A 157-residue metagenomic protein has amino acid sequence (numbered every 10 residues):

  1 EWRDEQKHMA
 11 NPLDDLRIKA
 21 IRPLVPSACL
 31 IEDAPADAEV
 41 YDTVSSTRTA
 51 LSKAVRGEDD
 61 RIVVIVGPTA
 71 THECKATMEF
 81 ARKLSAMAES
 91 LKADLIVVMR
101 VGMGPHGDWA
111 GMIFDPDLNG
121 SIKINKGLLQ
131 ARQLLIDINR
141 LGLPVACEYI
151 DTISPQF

Functional and structural regions predicted by a protein language model:
E1-H8: Short, Lys/Arg-enriched N-terminal segments with co-localized hydrophobic residues within the first ~10-30 amino acids
H8-D14, A81-R82, M87-E89, A93-F157: Active-site-facing alpha/beta catalytic cores
A10, D15-E58: N- or domain-start disorder-to-order transition segments that initiate the globular core
A36-T43, H72-A76, I122-Q130: Catalytic cores of large soluble enzymes that bind and process phosphate-bearing ligands
T43-R61, A76-S90, V97: Generic N-terminal targeting/processing segments that precede catalytic cores or assembly contacts
G67: Conserved, mostly hydrophobic/aromatic
